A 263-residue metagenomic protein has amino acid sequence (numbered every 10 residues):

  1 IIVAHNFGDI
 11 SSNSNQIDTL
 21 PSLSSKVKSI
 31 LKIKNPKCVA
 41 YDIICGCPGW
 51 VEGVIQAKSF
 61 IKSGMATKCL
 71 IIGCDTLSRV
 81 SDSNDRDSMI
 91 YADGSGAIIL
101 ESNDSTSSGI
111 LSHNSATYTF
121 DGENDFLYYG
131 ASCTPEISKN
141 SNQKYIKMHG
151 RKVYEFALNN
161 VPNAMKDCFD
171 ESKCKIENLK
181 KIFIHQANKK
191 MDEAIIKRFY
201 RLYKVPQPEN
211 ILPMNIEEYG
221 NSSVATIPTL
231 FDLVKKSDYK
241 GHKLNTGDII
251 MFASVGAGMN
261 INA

Functional and structural regions predicted by a protein language model:
I1-A4, K175-H185: Short glycine-rich phosphate-binding loop at a beta-alpha junction
V3-A4, I44, C69-D75, L100 (+1 more regions): Short beta-strand segments
F7, D75-T76, N103-D104, N114-D121 (+2 more regions): Glycine-rich beta-alpha junction loops
I10-I17, P21, I43-K62, L158 (+2 more regions): Claisen-condensing/thiolase-fold acyl-transfer catalytic domains that form or cleave C-C bonds in fatty acid
D18-K34, I71-T76, P135-I137, D192-P208: Acidic-glycine-rich active-site phosphate/pyrophosphate-binding loop
I33-N35, I61-G64, S88-A92, N103 (+1 more regions): Solvent-exposed alpha-helices and their adjacent loops that cap or buttress functional pockets in soluble metabolic
K62-S95: Flexible, glycine-rich active-site loops centered on histidine and acidic residues that chelate a metal or position
N84-N159, N163, V255, A263: Condensing-enzyme catalytic core mediating Claisen C-C bond formation in acyl metabolism
